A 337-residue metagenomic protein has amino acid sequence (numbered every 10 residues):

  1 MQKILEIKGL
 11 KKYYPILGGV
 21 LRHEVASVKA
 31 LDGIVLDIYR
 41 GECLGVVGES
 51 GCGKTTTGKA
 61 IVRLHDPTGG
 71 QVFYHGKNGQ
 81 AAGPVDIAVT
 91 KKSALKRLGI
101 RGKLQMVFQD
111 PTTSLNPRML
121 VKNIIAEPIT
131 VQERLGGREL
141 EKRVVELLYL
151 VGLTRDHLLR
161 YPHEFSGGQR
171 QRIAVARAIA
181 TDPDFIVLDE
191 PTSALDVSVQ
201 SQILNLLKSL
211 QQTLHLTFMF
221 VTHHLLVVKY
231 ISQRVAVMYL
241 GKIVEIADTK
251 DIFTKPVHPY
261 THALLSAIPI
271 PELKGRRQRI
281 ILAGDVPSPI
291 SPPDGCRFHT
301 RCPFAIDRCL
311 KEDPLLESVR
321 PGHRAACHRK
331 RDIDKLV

Functional and structural regions predicted by a protein language model:
K3, L17, L21, P84 (+1 more regions): Charged, flexible cofactor/metal-binding loops and thiol motifs
L21-E24, Q80-Q105, N123, V131 (+2 more regions): ABC ATPase NBD coupling module
R138-D156, S209, L265-S266: Conserved ABC ATPase "signature" region
Y161-F165, Q169: Conserved ABC ATPase signature
A180-D184: A short, proline-enriched helix->beta-strand linker immediately N-terminal to the Walker B motif in ABC-type P-loop
V187, P191, L195, V199-R277: P-loop NTP-binding/switch modules centered on Walker-like glycine-rich loops
